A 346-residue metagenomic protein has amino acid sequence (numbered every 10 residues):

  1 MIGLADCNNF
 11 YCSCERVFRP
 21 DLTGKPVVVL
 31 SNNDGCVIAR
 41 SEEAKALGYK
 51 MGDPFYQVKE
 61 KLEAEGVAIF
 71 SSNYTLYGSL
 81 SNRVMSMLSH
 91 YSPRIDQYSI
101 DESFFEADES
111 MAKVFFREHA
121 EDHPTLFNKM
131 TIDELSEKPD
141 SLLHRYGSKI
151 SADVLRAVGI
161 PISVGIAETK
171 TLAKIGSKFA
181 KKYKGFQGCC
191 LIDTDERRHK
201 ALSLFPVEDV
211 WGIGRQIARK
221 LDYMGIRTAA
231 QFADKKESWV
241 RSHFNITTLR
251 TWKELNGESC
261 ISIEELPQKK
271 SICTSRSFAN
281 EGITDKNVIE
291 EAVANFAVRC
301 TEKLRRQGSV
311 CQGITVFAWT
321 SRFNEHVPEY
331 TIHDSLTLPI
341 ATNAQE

Functional and structural regions predicted by a protein language model:
M1-N256, I261-I263, E302: Gly/Gly-Pro- and Ser/Thr-rich, intrinsically disordered tail segments characteristic of DNA damage-repair and tolerance
D209, I217-E346: DNA-contacting surface of Y-family translesion DNA polymerases
